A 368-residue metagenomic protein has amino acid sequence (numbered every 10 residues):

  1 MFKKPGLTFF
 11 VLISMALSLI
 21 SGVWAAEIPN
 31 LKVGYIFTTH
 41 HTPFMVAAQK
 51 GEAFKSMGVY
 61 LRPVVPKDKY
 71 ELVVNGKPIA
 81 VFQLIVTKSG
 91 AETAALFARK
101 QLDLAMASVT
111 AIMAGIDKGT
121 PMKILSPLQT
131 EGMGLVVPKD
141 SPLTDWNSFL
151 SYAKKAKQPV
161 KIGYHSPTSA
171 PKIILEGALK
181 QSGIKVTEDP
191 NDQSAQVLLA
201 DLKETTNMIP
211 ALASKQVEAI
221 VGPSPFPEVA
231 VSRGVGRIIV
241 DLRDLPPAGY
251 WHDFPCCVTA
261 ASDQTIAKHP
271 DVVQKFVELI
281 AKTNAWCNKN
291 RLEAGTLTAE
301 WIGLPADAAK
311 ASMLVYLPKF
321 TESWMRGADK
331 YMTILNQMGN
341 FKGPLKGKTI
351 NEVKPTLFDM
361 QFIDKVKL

Functional and structural regions predicted by a protein language model:
F10-L19: Bacterial N-terminal signal peptides
W24-K32, K55-M57, K77, L143-K161 (+1 more regions): Immediate post-signal peptide segment of exported/extracytoplasmic ligand-binding proteins
N30-L31, F37-V81, V86, A91-E92 (+3 more regions): Short, polar/charged alpha-helical segment
V65-A95, S108, V186-S214, P223-P225: Short helix-initiation/N-cap motifs at beta->coil->alpha
V109-T110, P121, P127-P210, S214 (+5 more regions): A conserved helix-loop-strand patch within extracytoplasmic ligand-binding domains of the periplasmic binding
T110, E204-T298: Pocket-lining segment of extracytoplasmic ligand-binding domains
A267-K342: Secondary-structure end/capping motifs
N336-L368: Conserved C-terminal helix/tail region of periplasmic/extracytoplasmic solute-binding proteins
